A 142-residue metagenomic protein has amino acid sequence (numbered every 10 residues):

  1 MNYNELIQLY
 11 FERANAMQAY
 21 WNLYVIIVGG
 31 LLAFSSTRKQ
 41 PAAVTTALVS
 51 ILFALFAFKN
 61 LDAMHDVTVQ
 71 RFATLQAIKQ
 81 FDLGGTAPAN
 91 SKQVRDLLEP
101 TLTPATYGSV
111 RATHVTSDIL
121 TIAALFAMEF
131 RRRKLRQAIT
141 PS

Functional and structural regions predicted by a protein language model:
M1-L32: Cytosolic-side membrane-entry/anchor segment at the start of a transmembrane helix
Y3, I7-A14, T37-P41, L102-S109: Membrane-interfacial loop-to-transmembrane-helix junctions in polytopic alpha-helical membrane proteins
R13-Y20, T45-R95: Inner-leaflet juxtamembrane helices
A16-L23, V44-S50, A105-V115, I119: Alpha-helical transmembrane segments of integral membrane proteins
L23-G30, I51-F58, V115-F126: Hydrophobic alpha-helical transmembrane segments of multipass integral membrane proteins
L32-K39, A57-K59, E129: Hydrophobic alpha-helical transmembrane segments
S35-T46, R133-T140: Membrane-interface helix-boundary motifs at transmembrane edges
R95-S142: A hydrophobic membrane-anchoring alpha-helix module
